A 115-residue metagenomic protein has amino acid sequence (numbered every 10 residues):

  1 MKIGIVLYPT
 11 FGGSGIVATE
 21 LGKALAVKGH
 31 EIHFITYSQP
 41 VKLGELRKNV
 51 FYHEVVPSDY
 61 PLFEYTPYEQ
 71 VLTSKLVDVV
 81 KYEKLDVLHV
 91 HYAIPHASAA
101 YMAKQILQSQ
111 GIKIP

Functional and structural regions predicted by a protein language model:
M1-V41, K48-E54, E83: N-terminal subdomain of nucleotide-sugar transferases
I32, K113-P115: Hydrophobic/aromatic residues located in beta-strands of well-ordered beta-sheets within soluble catalytic
V41-K42, H96: Short secondary-structure capping/turn micro-motifs that flank functional sites
E45-R47, Y101: Short secondary-structure transition/capping segments
E54, S58-Y60, E64: Active-site donor-binding segments of glycosyltransferases and PAPS-dependent sulfotransferases
L62-V87, A97-S98, M102: An amphipathic, basic-hydrophobic alpha-helix
V87-K113: An aromatic- and histidine-rich active-site surface loop
